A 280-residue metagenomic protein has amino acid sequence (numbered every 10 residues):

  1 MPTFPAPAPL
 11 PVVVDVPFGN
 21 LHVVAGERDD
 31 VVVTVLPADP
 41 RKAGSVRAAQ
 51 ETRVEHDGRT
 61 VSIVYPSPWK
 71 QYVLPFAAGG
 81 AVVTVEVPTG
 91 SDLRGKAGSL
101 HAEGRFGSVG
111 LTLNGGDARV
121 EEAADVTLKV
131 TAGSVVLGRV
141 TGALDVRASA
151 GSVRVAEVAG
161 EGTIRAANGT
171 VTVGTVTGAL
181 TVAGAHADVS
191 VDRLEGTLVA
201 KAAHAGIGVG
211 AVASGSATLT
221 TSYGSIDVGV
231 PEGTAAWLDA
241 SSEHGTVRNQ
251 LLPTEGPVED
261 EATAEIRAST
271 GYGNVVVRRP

Functional and structural regions predicted by a protein language model:
M1-P280: Intrinsically disordered, low-complexity terminal regions
